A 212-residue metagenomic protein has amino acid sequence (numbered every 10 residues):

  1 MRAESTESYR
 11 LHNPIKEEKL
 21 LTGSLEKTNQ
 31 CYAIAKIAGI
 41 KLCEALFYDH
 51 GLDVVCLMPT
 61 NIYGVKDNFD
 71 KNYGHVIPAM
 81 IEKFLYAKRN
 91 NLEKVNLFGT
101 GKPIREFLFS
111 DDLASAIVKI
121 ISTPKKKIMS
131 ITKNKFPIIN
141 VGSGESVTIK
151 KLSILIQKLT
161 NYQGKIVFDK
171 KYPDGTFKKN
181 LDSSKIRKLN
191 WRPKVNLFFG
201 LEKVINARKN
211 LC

Functional and structural regions predicted by a protein language model:
M1-Y32, F47-L52, I62-N72, K94: Active-site "gating" loop of Rossmann-like NAD(P)-dependent oxidoreductase/epimerase domains
K16, Y86-C212: C-terminal substrate-binding subdomain of Rossmann-fold SDR/epimerase-dehydratase oxidoreductases
L21, A38-G39, F109, T148: Conserved cofactor-binding/catalytic machinery of classical short-chain dehydrogenase/reductase
T28-Y32, T60-H75, G99-D111, S143-E145: Glycine-rich "substrate-gating" loop/helix at the edge of Rossmann-like oxidoreductase active sites
Y32, K36, I40: Active-site YXXXK catalytic motif of short-chain dehydrogenase/reductase
C43-Y48, F84-L85: Catalytic Tyr-X3-Lys helix of short-chain dehydrogenase/reductase
D53-V55, P137: Structural signature of beta-strand start/N-cap positions in the alpha/beta core of ABC transporter nucleotide-binding
